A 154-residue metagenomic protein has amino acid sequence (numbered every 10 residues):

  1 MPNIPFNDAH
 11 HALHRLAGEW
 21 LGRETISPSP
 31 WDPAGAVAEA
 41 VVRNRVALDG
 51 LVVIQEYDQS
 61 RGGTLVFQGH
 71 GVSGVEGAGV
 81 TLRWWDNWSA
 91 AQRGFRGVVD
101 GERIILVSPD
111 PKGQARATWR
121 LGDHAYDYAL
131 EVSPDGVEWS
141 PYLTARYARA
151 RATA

Functional and structural regions predicted by a protein language model:
M1-A154: Hydrophobic small-molecule pocket/channel-lining residues, especially in calycin-type beta-barrels
